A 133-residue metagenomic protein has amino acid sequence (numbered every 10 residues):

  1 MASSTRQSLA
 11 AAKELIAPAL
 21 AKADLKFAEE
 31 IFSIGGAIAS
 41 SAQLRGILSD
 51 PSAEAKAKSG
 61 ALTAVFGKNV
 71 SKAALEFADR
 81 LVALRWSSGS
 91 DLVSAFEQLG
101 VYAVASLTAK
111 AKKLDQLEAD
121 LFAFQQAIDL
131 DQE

Functional and structural regions predicted by a protein language model:
M1-E133: Elongated, mostly alpha-helical coiled-coil "stalk/stator" tethers of large membrane protein machines
